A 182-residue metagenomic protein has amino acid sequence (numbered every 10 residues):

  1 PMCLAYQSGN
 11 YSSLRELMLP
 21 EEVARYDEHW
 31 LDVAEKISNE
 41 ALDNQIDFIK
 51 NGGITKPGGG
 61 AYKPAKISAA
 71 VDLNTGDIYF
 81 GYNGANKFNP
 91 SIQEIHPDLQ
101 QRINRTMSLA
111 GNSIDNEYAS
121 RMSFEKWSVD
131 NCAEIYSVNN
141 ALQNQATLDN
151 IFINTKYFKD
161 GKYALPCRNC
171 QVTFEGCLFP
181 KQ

Functional and structural regions predicted by a protein language model:
P1-G60, D72-D77, K181-Q182: Low-complexity, glycine/serine/proline-rich disordered segments that function as export/translocation leaders
S12, M122-S123, N131, N139-Q182: Active-site or metal-binding loop neighborhoods of secreted/extracellular toxin and effector enzymes
G60-P64, I92-P97, S128-V129, I135 (+2 more regions): Catalytic phosphate/metal-binding cores of nucleic-acid and nucleotide-processing enzymes, i.e., regions that mediate
K63-A65, N74-G76, K162-L165, V172: Disulfide-bonded cysteine motifs in exported proteins
P64-R121: RNase H-like nuclease fold core
I78, K126-W127: A short, exposed loop/beta-hairpin motif centered on an aromatic-Gly-Thr core
